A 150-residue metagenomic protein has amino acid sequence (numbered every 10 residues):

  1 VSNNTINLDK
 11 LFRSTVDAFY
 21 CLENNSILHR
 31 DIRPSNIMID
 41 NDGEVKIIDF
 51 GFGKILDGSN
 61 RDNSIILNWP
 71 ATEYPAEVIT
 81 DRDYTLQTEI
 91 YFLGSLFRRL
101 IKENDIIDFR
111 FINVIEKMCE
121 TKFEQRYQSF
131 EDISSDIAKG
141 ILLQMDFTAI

Functional and structural regions predicted by a protein language model:
V1-N3: Conserved structural core of kinase catalytic domains
L11-F12: Activation segment signature within eukaryotic-like protein kinase domains
F19, E23-D40: Catalytic-loop of the protein kinase fold
K46-D49: Pre-DFG segment of protein kinase catalytic domains
F52-N113: C-lobe/activation-segment region of protein kinase-like
M118-K122: Short C-terminal capping segment of an alpha-helix within the protein kinase catalytic domain
E124, E131-D146: Terminal C-lobe "cap" of eukaryotic-type protein kinase domains
